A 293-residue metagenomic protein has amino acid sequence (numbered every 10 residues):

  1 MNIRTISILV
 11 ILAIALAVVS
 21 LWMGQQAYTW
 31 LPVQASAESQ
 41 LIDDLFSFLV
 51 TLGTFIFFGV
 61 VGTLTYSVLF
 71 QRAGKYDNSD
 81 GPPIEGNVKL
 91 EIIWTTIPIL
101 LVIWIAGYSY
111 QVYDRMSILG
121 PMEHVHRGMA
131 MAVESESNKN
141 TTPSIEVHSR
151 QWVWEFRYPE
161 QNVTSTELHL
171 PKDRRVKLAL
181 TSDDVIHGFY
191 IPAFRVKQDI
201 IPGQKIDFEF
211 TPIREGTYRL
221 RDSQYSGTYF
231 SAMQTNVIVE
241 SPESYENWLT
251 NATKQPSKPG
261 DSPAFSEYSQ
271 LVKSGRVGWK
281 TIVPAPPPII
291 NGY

Functional and structural regions predicted by a protein language model:
M1-I14, F46-V50, V88-I99: Alpha-helical transmembrane segments and their helix-start/interface "positive-inside/aromatic belt" motifs in integral
I6-A27, F55-G62: Alpha-helical transmembrane segments of integral membrane proteins, especially early/N-terminal helices
L21-F46, V68-Y293: Non-transmembrane, membrane-proximal soluble domains of secreted or membrane proteins
I42-G59: Alpha-helical transmembrane segments
F55-S67, V102-I105: Hydrophobic alpha-helical transmembrane segments that serve as membrane anchors in secretory-pathway proteins
